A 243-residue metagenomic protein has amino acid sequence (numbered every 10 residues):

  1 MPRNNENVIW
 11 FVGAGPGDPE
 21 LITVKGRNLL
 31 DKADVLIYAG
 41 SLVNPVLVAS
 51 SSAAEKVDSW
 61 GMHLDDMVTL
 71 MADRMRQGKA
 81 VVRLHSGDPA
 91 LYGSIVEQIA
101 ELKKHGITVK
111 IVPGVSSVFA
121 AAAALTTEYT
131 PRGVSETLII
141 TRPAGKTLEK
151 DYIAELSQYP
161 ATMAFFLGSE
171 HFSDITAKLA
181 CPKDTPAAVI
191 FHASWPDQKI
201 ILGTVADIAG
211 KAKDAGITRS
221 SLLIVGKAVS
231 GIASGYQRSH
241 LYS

Functional and structural regions predicted by a protein language model:
M1-V112, A120, A209-G210, S221: Class I S-adenosyl-L-methionine
P2-I9, D66, R76-V81, T137 (+1 more regions): A contiguous loop/helix-start segment that scaffolds small-molecule binding in enzyme catalytic cores
D18, D88-Y159, K199-L202: Class I SAM-dependent methyltransferase SAM-binding "motif I" and its flanking Rossmann-like core
Y38, H85, P113, R142 (+2 more regions): Short beta-strand/turn micro-motifs composed of small residues that flank or help shape donor/cofactor-binding pockets
V43, S117, H171: Short phosphate-engaging motifs
A49-S50, A124-L125, K178: Residue-level signal for well-ordered alpha-helical positions
